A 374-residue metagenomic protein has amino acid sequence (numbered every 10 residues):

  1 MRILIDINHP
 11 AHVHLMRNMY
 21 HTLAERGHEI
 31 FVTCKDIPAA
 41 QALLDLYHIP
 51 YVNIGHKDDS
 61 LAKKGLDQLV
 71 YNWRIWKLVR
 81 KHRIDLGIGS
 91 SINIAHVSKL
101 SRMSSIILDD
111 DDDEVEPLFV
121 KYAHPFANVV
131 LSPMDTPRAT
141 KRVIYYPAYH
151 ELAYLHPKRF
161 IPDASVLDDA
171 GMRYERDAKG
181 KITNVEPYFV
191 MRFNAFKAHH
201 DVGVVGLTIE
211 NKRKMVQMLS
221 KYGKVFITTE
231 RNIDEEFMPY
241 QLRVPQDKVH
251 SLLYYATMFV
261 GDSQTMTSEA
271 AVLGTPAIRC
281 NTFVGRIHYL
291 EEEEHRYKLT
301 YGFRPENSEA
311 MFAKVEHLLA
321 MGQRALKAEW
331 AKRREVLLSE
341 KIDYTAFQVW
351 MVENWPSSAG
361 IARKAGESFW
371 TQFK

Functional and structural regions predicted by a protein language model:
D6-L15, H21-T22, I37-D45, P50-T140: Active-site and donor-binding regions of nucleotide-sugar-utilizing enzymes
I30-D36, S132-P133, F226-T229: Short internal beta-strands
Y47-D58, L100, M191-F196, K212-P245: Catalytic donor nucleotide-activated moiety binding site of glycosyltransferases and closely related
Y71-I75, F226, R231-M266: Donor nucleotide-activated moiety binding/catalytic core segment of transferases that use nucleotide-activated donors
L86-V97, L252-E291: A donor-sugar binding/catalytic signature common to diverse glycosyltransferases and related nucleotide-sugar
A127-G206: A nucleotide-sugar donor-handling region in carbohydrate enzymes
V272-K332: Catalytic binding pocket for nucleotide-activated donors in carbohydrate/polymer assembly enzymes
G322-K374: C-terminal amphipathic helix plus adjacent low-complexity, charged tail appended to glycosyltransferase catalytic
